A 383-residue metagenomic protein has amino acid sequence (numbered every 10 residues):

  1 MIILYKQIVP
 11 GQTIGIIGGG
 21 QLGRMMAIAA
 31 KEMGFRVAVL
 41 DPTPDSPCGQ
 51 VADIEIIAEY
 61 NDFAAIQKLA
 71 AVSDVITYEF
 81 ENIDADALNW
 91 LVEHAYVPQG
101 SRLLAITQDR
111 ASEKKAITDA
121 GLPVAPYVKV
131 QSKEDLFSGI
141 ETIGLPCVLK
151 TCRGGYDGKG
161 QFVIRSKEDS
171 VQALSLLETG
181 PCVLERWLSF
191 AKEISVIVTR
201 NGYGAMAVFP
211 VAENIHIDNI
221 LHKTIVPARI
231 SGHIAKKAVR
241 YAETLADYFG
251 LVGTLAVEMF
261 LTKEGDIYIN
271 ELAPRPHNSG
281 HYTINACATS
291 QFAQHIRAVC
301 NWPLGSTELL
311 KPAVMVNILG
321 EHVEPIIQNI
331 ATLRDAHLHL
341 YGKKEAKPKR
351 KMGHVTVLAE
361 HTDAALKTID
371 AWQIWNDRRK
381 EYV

Functional and structural regions predicted by a protein language model:
M1-Q108, S112, E134, D370: ATP-binding N-terminal substructure of ATP-dependent carboxylate-amine bond-forming enzymes
P10, R297-V383: Peripheral (often C-terminal) accessory segments that flank ATP-dependent C-N-forming ligase machineries
G34, S73-D74, G144, E178 (+1 more regions): Residue-level detector of structured alpha->beta connecting loops
C48-G49, C152-G154, A346-R350: Short, flexible turn/loop "capping" segments at secondary-structure junctions
I106-S195, T199-D218, H222-L245, D363 (+2 more regions): Active-site nucleotide/adenylate-binding loops and adjacent lid/helix of ATP-dependent enzymes
L176-I230, K236-I269, A273-H281, R297-S306 (+2 more regions): Phosphate-binding core of ATP-grasp and ATP-grasp-like enzymes
T283-N285: A conserved FAD-binding loop/helix module that cradles the flavin
